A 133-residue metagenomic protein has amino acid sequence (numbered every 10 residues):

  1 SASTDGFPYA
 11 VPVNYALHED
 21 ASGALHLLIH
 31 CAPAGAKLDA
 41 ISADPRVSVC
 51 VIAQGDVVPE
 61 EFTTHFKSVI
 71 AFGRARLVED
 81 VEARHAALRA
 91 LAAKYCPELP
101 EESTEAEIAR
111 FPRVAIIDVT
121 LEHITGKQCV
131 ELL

Functional and structural regions predicted by a protein language model:
S1-P33, V49: Short beta-strand segments
S1-S3, A36-L38, V69: Short acidic/polar alpha-helix capping motifs at helix-coil junctions
T4, I29-C31, S42-D44, I124-E131: Conserved functional hotspots at enzyme active or ligand-binding sites that engage polyanionic ligands
Y9-V11, G23-L25, A43-V47, H65-A71 (+1 more regions): A generic structural signal for short beta-strands and their flanking turns/coil linkers
N14-H18, A40-I41, E60-T63, A109-R110: Short, conserved, surface-exposed binding loops centered on an aromatic residue
H18-D20, A36, Q54, V78: Short coil/turn motifs at secondary-structure junctions
H30-C31, A36-T64: Helix-adjacent hinge/juxtasegments
A53-L133: Charged, gly/pro-rich active-site loop segments
